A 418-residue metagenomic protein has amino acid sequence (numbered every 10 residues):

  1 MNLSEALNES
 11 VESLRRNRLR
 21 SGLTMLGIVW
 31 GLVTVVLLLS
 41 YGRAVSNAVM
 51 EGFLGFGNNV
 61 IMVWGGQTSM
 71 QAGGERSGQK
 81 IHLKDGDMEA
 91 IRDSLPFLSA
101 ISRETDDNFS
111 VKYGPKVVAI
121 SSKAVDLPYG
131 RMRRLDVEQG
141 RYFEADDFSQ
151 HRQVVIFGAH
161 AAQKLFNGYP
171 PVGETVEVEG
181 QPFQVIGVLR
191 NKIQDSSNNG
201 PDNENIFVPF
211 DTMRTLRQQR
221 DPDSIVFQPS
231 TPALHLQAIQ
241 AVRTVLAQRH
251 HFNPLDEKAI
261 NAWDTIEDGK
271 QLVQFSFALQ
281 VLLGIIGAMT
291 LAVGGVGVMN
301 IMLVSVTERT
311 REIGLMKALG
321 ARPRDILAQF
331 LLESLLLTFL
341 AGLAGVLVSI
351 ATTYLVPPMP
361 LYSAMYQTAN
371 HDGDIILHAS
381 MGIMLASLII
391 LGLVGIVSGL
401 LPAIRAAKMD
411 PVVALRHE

Functional and structural regions predicted by a protein language model:
N2-N8, L14, A403-E418: Short cytosolic juxtamembrane segments of multi-pass membrane proteins
N8-R15, L19-G27, T34, L38-L39 (+3 more regions): Transmembrane alpha-helical interface segments in multi-pass membrane proteins
R43-S121, P128-R131, D146, Q163-K164 (+3 more regions): Hydrophobic, regular-secondary-structure patches
F53, V346-A386: Short helix-loop junctions at transmembrane helix boundaries
K123, L127-F143, D147, R152-N253: Mid-to-C-terminal secondary-structure elements that act as membrane-proximal/extracytoplasmic interface segments
V226-Q228, L236, V242, N253-G287: Peri-transmembrane interface segments
